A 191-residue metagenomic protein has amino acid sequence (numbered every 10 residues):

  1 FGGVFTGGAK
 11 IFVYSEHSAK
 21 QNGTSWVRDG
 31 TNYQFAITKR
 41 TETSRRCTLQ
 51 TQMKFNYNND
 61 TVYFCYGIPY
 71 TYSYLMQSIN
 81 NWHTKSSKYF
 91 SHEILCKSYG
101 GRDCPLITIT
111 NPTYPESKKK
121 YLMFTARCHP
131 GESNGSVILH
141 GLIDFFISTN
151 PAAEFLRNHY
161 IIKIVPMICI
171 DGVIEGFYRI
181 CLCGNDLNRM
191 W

Functional and structural regions predicted by a protein language model:
F1-Y63, I68: Extreme N-terminal flexible tails
F5-G7, Y74-Q77, E116-K118: A short, polar/proline- and glycine-enriched secondary-structure boundary/capping micro-motif
K10, K20, K39, K54 (+4 more regions): Context-gated lysine
E42-K88, E93-G100: Extended acidic/polar, glycine-enriched regions that form or flank non-catalytic beta-rich accessory modules
S91-W191: Active-site/substrate-binding loop(s) of hydrolase catalytic cores
